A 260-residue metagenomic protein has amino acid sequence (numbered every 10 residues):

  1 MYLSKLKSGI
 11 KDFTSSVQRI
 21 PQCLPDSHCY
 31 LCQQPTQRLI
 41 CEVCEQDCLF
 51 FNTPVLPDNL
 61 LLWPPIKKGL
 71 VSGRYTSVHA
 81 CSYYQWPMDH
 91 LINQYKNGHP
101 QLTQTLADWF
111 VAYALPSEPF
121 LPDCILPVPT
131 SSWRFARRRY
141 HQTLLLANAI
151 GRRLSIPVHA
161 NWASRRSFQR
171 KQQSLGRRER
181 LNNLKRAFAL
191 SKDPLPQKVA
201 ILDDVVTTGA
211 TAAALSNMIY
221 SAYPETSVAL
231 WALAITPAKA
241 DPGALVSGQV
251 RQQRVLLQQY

Functional and structural regions predicted by a protein language model:
M1-Y260: Glycine-rich phosphate/pyrophosphate-handling loop used in enzymes and phosphotransfer proteins
